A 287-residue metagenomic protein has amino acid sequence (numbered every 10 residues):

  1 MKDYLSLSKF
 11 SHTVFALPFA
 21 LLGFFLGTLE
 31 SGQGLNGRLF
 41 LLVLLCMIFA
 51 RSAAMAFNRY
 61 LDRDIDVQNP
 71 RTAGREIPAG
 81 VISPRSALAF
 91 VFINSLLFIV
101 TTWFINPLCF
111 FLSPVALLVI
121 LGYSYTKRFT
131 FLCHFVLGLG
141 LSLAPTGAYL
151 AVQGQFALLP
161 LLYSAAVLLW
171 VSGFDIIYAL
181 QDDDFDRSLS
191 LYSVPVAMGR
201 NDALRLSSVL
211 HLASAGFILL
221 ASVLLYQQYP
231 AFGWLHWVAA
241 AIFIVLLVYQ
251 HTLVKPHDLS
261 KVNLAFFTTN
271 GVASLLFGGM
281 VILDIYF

Functional and structural regions predicted by a protein language model:
K2, A213, L220-F287: Extended hydrophobic alpha-helices typical of membrane-associated regions
K2-F15, V81, K127, S193-S207 (+1 more regions): Membrane interfacial helix-start motif at the N-side
K2-S6, L45, R75-L162, V248-K255 (+2 more regions): Intramembrane alpha-helical segments
K9-G27, G138, S142, S274 (+1 more regions): The first (N-terminal) embedded transmembrane alpha-helix
F19-L61, R71, S95-W103, F110-G122 (+3 more regions): Membrane-embedded alpha-helical segments that form the functional core of polytopic membrane enzymes, especially those
F25-E30, Y125-T126, A151, I285-F287: Structural signal for the C-terminal ends of transmembrane alpha-helices and the immediately following loop
L41-M47, R63-S113, S188-A239: Multi-pass membrane catalytic core of lipid/isoprenoid biosynthesis enzymes
